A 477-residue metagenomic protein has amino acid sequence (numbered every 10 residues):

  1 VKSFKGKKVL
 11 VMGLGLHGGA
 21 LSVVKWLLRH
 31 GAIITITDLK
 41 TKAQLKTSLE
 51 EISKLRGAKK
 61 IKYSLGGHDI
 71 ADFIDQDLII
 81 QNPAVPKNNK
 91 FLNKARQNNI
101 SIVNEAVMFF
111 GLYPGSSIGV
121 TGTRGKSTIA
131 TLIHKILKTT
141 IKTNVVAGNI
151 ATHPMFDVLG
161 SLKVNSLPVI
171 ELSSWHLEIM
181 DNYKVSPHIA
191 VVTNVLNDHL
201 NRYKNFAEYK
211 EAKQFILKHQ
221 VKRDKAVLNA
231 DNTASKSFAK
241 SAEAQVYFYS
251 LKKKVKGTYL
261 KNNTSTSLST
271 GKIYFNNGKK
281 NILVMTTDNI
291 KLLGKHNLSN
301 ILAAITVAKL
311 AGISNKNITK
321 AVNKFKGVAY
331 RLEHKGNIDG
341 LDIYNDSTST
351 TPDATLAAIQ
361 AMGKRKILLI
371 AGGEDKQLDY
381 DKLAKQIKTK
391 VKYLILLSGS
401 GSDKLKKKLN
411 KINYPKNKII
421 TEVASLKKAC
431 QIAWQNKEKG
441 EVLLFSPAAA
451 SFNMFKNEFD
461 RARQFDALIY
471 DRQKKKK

Functional and structural regions predicted by a protein language model:
V1-N104, M108, L293, K316 (+3 more regions): N-terminal leader/targeting and accessory segments in enzymes
K2, W26-R29, A71-Q76, P83-A230 (+4 more regions): Phosphate-binding loop of NTP-binding sites
K2-K8, G18, V23-H30, M285-Y393: Nucleotide phosphate-binding/pyrophosphate-handling subdomain across enzymes that bind or process nucleotide phosphates
G13, L27, I79, V120 (+11 more regions): Residue-level signal for inorganic ion chemistry
A32-K40, A226-A230, L368-A371, K390-G399: Short internal beta-strands
T35-D38, L65-G67, N104-V107, G148 (+5 more regions): Beta-strand->loop->alpha-helix junctions that form or flank phosphate-binding loops in nucleotide-handling enzymes
K40, T47-S53, D381-G440: C-terminal helical cap/extension that packs against the catalytic core of soluble nucleotide-cofactor enzymes
G67-A71, G160-R202, K236-N289, K324 (+3 more regions): Extended acidic/charged loop-beta regions that coordinate divalent cations and stabilize anionic phosphate/carboxylate
